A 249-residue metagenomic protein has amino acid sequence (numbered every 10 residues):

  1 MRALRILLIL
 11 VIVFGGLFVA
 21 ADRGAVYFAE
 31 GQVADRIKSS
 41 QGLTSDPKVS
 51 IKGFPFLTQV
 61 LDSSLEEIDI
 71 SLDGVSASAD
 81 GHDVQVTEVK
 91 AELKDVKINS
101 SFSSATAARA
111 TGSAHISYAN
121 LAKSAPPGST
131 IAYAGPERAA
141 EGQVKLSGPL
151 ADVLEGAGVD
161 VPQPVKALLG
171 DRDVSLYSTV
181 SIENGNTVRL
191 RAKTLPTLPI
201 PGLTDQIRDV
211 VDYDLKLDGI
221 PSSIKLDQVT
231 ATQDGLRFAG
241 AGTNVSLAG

Functional and structural regions predicted by a protein language model:
M1-L61, A77-D80, L247-G249: Hydrophobic membrane-targeting and insertion signals
A29, V33, S45-P47, E66-I68 (+9 more regions): One face of beta-strands
T44-A122, P126-E155, V159-Q163: N-terminal beta-strand/beta-hairpin edge segment
F54, D73-V75, K94-V96, P149 (+4 more regions): Solvent-exposed coil/turn segments that connect beta secondary-structure elements in extracytoplasmic/periplasmic
A119-P127, P162-D173, D212-S222: Short, solvent-exposed secondary-structure boundary motifs
S129-E137, T179-S181, D227-V229: Short, exposed beta-strand/loop patches in secreted or surface proteins that constitute
G148-L203: Short helix-loop boundary/capping segments
R191-G249: Extracytoplasmic/luminal low-complexity segments enriched in Pro/Gly and acidic/polar residues that act as flexible
